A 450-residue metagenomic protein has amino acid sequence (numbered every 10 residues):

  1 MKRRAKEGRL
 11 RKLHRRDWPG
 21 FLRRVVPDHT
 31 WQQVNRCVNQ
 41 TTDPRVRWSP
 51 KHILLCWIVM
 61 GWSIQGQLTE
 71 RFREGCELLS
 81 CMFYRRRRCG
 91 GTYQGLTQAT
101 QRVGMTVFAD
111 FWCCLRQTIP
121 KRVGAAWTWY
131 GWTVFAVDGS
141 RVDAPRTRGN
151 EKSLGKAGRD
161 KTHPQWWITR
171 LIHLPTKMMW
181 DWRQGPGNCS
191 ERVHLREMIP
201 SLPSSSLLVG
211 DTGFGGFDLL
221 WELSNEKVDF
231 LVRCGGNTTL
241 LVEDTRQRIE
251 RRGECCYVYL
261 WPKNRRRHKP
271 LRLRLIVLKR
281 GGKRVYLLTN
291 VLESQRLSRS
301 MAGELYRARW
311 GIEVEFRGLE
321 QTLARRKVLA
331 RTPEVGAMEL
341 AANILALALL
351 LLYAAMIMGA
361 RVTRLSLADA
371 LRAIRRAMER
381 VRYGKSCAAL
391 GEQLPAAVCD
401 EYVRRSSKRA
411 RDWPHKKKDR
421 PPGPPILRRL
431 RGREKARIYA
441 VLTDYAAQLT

Functional and structural regions predicted by a protein language model:
M1-E74, T100-V103, D110-F111, L115 (+4 more regions): Single, function-defining residue in the core of a domain
C76-R86: Extended, structured, electrostatic nucleic-acid-contact surfaces
Y84, K121-A125, K156-G158, L219: Catalytic micro-motifs at enzyme active sites that drive phosphoryl/nucleotidyl and oxygen chemistry
Y84-M105: Major-groove recognition helix of helix-turn-helix-like DNA-binding domains
T92, A136-V137: Noncatalytic, basic helical substrate-engagement surface that gates or grips nucleic-acid strands
I119-T128, A144: Long amphipathic N-terminal alpha/beta scaffold segment
